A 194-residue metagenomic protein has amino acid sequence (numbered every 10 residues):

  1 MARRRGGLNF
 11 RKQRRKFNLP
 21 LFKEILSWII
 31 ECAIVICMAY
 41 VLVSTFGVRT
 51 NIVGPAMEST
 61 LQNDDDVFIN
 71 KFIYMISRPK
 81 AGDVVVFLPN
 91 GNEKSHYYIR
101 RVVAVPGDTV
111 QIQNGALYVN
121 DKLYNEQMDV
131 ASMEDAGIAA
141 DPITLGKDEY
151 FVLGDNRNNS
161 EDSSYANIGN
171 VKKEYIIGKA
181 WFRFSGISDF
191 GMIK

Functional and structural regions predicted by a protein language model:
M1-S95, V171-K194: Protein maturation boundaries and topogenic segments
N51, Y98, Q111, T144 (+1 more regions): Short aromatic/basic micro-patch
A56-T60, I73-R78, R101, G107-T109 (+3 more regions): Short, surface-exposed secondary-structure edge patches
D65, K80-V84, D108, E149 (+1 more regions): Structural motif
Y97-K122: Mid-length scaffold segments of soluble, non-membrane domains
V119-G137: PP2C/PPM family metal-dependent serine/threonine protein phosphatase catalytic domain, recognizing the conserved
I138-G178, F184-G186: Soluble extracytoplasmic domains of inner/organellar membrane proteins
